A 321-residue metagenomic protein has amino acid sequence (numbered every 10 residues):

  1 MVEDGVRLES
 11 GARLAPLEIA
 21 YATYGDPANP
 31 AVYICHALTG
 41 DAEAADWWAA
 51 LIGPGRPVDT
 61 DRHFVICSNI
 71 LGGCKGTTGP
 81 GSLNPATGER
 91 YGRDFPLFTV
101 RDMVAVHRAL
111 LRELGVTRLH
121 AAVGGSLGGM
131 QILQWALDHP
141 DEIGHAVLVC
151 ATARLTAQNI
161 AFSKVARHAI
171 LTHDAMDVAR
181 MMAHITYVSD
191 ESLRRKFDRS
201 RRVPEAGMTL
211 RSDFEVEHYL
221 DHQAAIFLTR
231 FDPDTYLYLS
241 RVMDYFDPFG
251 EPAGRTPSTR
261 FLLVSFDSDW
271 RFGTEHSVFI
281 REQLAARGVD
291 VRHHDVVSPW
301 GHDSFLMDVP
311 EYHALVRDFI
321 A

Functional and structural regions predicted by a protein language model:
M1-I34: Catalytic-loop region of hydrolases
A22-P85: N-terminal cap/lid subdomain of alpha/beta-hydrolase-fold enzymes
G88-D94, R101-A121: Conserved acidic catalytic loop of the alpha/beta-hydrolase fold
T117-A157: Conserved hydrolase catalytic core segment
E142-I226: Alpha/beta-hydrolase-fold enzymes
P257, L263-S265: Short beta-strand/loop motif that positions the catalytic acidic residue of the alpha/beta-hydrolase fold
W270-F279: Conserved alpha/beta-hydrolase "acid-adjacent" motif
V278-A321: Catalytic active-site module of serine/aspartate enzymes centered on a nucleophile-bearing elbow/loop
